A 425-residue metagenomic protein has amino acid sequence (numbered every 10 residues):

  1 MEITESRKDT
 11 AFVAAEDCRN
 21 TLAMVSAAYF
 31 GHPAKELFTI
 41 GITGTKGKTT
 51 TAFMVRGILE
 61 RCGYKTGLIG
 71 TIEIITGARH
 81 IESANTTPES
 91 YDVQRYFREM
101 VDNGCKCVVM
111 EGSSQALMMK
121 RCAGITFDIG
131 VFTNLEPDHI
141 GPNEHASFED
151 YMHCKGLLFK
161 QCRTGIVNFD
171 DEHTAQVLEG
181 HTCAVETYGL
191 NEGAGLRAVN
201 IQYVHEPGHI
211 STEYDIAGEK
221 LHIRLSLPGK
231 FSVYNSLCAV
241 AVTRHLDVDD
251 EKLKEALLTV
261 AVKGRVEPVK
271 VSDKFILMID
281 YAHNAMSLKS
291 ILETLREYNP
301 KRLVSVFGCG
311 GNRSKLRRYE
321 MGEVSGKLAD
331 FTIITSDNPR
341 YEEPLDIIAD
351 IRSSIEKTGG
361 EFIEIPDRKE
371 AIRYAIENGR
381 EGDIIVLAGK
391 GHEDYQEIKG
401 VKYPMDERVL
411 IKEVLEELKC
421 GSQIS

Functional and structural regions predicted by a protein language model:
E2-I3, T71-I72, L135, L190 (+3 more regions): Short, ordered loop/turn segments at secondary-structure junctions
E2-T10, L37, D102-N103, M118 (+3 more regions): Acidic, Mg2+-coordinating active-site environments of NTP-dependent enzymes
T10, T182, C238-D250, E255-V262 (+1 more regions): ATP-dependent carboxylate-amine ligase
A14, L68, T187, P268 (+1 more regions): A structural preference for short, hydrophobic beta-strand core positions in alpha/beta folds
A14, R19-G165, F169, H173-A184 (+1 more regions): Phosphate-binding loop of NTP-binding sites
A27-F30, A84, H145, L196-H209 (+2 more regions): Short, surface-exposed amphipathic charged segments that create phosphate/polyanion-binding patches used for binding
K48-M54, G112, A116-L117, V233-Y234 (+2 more regions): Short glycine/serine/threonine-rich phosphate/pyrophosphate-binding segments that cradle anionic phosphate groups
E73-T76, P137-G141, G193-A194, A198 (+2 more regions): Short gly/pro/ser/thr-enriched loop/turn and capping motifs at secondary-structure boundaries
